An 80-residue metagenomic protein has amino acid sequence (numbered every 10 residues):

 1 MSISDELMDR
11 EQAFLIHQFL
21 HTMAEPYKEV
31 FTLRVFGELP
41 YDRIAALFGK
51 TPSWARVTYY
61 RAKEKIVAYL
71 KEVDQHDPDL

Functional and structural regions predicted by a protein language model:
M1-E29, L39: Amphipathic alpha-helical segment used for protein-protein interaction
M1-I3, V35, D77-P78: Non-catalytic effector/regulatory segments
I16, Y27, D42, F48-E72: DNA-recognition helix of helix-turn-helix
L20-H21, V35, V67: Short, locally clustered residues in the helix-turn-helix/winged-helix DNA-binding domain
V30-R34: A short pre-motif secondary-structure segment
K71-L80: Short, basic, alpha-helical segments at the C-terminal edge of helix-turn-helix-like DNA-binding modules
